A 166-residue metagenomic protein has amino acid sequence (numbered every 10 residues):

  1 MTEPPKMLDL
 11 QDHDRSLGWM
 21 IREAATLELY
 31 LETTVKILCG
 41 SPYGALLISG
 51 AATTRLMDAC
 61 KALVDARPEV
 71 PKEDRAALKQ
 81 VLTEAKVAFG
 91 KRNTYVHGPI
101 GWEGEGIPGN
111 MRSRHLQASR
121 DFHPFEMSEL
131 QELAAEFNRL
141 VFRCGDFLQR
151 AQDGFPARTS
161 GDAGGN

Functional and structural regions predicted by a protein language model:
M1-L63, T83-E105, L133-G161: Amphipathic alpha-helical interface elements
M1-Q11, R67-D74, Q117-D121: Short, charged/polar, low-complexity loop and linker segments that flank or interrupt alpha-helical bundles
R15, A118-L133: Individual transmembrane alpha-helices with interfacial aromatic-anchor signatures
P71-D74, M111, M127, T159: A generic alpha-helix propensity feature with a strong bias for hydrophobic helices
R75-T83: Conserved interaction-surface patches within small, structured recognition/assembly domains
W102-D121: Acidic interhelical loop/turn segments
D162-N166: Short acidic DE-rich linear segments
